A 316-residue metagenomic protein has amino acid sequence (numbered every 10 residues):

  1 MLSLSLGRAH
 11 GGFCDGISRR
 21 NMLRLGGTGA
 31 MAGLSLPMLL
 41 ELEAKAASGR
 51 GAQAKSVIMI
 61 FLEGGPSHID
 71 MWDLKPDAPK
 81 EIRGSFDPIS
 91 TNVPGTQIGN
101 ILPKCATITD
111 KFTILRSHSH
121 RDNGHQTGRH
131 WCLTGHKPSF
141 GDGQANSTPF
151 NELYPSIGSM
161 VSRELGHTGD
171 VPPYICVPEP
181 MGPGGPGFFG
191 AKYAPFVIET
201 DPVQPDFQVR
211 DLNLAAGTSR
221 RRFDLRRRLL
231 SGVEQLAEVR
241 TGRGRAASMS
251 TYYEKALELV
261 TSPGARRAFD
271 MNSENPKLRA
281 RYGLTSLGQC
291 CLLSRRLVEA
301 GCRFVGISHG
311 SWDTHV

Functional and structural regions predicted by a protein language model:
M1-V316: Ligand-binding pockets and gating/stacking loops
